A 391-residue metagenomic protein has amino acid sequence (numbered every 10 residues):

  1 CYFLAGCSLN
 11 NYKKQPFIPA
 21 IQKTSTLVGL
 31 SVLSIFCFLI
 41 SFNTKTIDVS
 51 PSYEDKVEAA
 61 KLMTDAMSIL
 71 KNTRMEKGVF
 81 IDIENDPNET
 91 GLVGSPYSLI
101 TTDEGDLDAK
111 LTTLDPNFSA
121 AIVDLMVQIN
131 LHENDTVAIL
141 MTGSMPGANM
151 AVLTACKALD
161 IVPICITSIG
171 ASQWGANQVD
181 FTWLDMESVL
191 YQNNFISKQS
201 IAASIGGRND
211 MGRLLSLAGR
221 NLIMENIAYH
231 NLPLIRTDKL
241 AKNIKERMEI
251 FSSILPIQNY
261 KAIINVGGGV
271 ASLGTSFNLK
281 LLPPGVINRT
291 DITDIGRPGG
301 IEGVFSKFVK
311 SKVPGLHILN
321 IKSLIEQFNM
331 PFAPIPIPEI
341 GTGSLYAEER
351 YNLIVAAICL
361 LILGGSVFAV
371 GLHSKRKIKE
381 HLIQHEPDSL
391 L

Functional and structural regions predicted by a protein language model:
F3-P19, E386-L391: N-terminal Lys/Arg-rich, disordered targeting/topogenic segments
S25-F42, L361-G364: Hydrophobic membrane-insertion alpha-helices, especially the h-region of bacterial N-terminal signal peptides
F36-P51, F368-R376: Membrane-interface motif at the C-terminal end of an N-terminal transmembrane signal
E58-N117: N-terminal, Lys/Arg-enriched amphipathic/low-complexity engagement segments that precede the first folded domain
N117, V123-I129, E133-T182: Membrane-embedded segments
A158, I164, A171-Q173, D180-D185 (+4 more regions): Conserved mixed alpha/beta catalytic, RNA-binding, or beta-rich assembly cores of soluble enzyme, regulatory
D180-N259, I263: A substrate-binding/cap region within the structured catalytic cores of diverse enzymes
G269-V270, S276-L391: C-terminal functional extensions of proteins
